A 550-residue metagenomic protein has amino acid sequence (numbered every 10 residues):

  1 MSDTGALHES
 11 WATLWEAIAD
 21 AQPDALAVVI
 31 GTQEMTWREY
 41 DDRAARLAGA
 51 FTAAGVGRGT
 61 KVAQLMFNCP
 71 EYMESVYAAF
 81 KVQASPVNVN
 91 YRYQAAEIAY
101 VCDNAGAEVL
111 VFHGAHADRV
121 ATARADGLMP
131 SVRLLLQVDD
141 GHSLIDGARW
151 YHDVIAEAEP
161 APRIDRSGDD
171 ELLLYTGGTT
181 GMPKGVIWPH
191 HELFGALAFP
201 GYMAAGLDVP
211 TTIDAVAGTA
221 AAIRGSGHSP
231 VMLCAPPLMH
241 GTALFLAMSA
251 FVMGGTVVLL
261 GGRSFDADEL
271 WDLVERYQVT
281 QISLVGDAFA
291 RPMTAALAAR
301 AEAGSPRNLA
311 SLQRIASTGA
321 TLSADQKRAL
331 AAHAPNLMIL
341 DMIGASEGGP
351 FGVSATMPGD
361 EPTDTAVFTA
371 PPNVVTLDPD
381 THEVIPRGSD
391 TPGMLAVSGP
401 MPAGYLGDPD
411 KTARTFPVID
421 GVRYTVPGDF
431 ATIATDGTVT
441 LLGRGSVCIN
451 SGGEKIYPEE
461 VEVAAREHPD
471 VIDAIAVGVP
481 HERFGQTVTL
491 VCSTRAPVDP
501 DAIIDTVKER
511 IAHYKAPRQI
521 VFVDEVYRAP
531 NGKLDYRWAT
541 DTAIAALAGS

Functional and structural regions predicted by a protein language model:
D3, L7, D24-C69, M73 (+2 more regions): Conserved AMP-binding/adenylate-forming core of the ANL superfamily
T36-R38, E171-T212: Conserved AMP-binding A3 loop
A53-A54, A84-A156, D165, A496: Structural core segment of the AMP-binding/adenylate-forming
F67, F112-A121, G141, P236 (+3 more regions): Adenylate-forming
Y93, A99, L110-H113, G393 (+6 more regions): AMP-binding/adenylate-forming catalytic core of the ANL superfamily
E157-G177, G181-M182, A221-V231: Conserved pre-ATP/AMP-binding loop-to-beta segment of ANL
G195-A235, M239-S283: Conserved AMP-binding/adenylation subdomain of ANL enzymes
G255, Q313-V439, R444-C448, V461-E462: Conserved AMP-binding/adenylate-forming
